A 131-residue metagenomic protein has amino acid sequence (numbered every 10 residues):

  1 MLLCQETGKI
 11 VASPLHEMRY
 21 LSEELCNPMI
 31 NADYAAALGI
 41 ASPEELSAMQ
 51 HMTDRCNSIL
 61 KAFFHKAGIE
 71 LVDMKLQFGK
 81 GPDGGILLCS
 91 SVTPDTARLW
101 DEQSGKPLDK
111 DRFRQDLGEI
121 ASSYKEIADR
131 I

Functional and structural regions predicted by a protein language model:
M1-D73, G79-I131: Acidic/polar, glycine-anchored loop/turn motif associated with catalytic or activation segments that engage anionic
